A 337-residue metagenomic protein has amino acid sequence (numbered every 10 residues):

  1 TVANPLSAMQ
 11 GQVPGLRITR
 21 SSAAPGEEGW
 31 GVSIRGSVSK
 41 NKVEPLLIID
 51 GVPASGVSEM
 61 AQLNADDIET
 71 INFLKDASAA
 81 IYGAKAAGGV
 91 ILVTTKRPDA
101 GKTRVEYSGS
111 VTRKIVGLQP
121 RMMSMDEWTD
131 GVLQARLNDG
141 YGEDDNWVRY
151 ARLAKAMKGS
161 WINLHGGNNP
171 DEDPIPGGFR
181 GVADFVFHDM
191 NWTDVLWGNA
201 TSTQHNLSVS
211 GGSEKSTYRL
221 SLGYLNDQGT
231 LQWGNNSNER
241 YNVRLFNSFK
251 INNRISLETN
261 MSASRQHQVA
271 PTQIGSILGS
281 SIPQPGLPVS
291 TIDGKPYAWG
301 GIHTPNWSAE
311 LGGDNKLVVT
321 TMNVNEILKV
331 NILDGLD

Functional and structural regions predicted by a protein language model:
V2, A100, S202, S213-E214 (+2 more regions): Outer-membrane beta-barrel channels and translocator barrels
P5, W30-G36, A87-G109, G178-V186 (+1 more regions): N-terminal periplasmic accessory domains that precede and gate Gram-negative outer-membrane beta-barrel machines
L6-D50, E69-T70, A79-K96: Extracytoplasmic beta-strand/coil segments of soluble accessory domains associated with Gram-negative outer-membrane
Q12-P14, A65-E106, S202-Q204, T217 (+2 more regions): A beta-strand signature from Gram-negative outer-membrane beta-barrel systems, especially the internal plug domain
P25, A100-H188, L225, G229-N323: Surface-exposed loop/interface segments of Gram-negative outer-membrane beta-barrel transport/assembly proteins
E28-D76, S108, K114, R121 (+1 more regions): Periplasmic plug
G36, T95, Y107, L207-S213 (+2 more regions): Residues on the lipid-exposed face of transmembrane beta-strands in outer-membrane beta-barrel proteins
W197-S216, G223, W307-D337: Outer-membrane beta-barrel transmembrane strands
